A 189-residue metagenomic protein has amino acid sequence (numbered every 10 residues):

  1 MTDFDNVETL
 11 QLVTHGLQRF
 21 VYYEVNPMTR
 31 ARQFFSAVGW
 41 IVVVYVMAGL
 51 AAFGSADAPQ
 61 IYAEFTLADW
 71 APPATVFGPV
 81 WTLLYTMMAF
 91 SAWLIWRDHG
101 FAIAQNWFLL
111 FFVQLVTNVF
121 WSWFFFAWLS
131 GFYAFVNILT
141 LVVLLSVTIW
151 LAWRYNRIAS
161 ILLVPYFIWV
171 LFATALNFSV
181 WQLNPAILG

Functional and structural regions predicted by a protein language model:
D3, T9-F20: N-terminal amphipathic/hydrophobic targeting modules at extreme N-termini, encompassing cleavable Sec/SRP-type signal
P27-W40: N-terminal membrane topogenic signal
V44-Q60: Alpha-helical transmembrane segments of multi-pass membrane proteins
D57-D69, P185-G189: Membrane-interface helix termini and inter-helical loops of multi-pass transporters
L67-V80: Short aromatic-rich membrane-water interface segments that cap or initiate transmembrane helices in multi-pass membrane
T86-S122: Helix-adjacent hinge/juxtasegments
W123-Y133: Membrane-interface helix caps and helix-loop-helix hairpins in membrane proteins
A175-G189: Juxtamembrane boundary at the C-terminal end of a transmembrane helix
